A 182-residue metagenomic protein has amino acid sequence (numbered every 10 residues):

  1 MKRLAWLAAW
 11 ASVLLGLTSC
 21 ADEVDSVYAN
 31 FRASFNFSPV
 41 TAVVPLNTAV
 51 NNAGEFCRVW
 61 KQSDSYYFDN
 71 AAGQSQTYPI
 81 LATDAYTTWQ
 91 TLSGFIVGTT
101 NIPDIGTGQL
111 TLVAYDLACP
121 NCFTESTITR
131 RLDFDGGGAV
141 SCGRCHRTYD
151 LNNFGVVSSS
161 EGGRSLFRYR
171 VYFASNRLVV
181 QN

Functional and structural regions predicted by a protein language model:
M1-C20: Sec-dependent bacterial lipoprotein signal peptides
V13, L112, D135-G138: Residue-level signal for mature regions of secreted extracellular proteins and peptides
T18, L117, V140-G143: Extracellular secreted precursors and ectodomains with disulfide-bonded cysteine-rich loops/domains
E23-D133, F167-N182: N-terminal pre-ligand scaffold of iron-sulfur
C122, C145-R147: Short Cys/His-rich metal-coordination motifs, predominantly Zn2+-binding knuckles/fingers
I128, Y149-F154: Iron-sulfur (Fe-S) cluster-binding segments and ferredoxin-like electron-carrier domains, especially [2Fe-2S]
F134-C145, V156-R170: Short cysteine/histidine-rich metal-coordination sites, predominantly Zn2+-binding motifs
